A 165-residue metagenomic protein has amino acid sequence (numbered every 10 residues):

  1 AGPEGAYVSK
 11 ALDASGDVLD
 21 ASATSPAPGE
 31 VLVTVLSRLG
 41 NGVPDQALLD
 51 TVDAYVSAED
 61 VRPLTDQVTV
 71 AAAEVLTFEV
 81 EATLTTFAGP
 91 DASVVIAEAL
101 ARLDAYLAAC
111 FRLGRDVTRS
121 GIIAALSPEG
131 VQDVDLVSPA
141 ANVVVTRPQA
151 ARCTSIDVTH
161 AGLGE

Functional and structural regions predicted by a protein language model:
A1-R115: Carbohydrate-recognition loop of C-type lectin domains
V95-E165: An aromatic-glycine-centered, glycine-rich loop/turn in mixed alpha/beta architecture
